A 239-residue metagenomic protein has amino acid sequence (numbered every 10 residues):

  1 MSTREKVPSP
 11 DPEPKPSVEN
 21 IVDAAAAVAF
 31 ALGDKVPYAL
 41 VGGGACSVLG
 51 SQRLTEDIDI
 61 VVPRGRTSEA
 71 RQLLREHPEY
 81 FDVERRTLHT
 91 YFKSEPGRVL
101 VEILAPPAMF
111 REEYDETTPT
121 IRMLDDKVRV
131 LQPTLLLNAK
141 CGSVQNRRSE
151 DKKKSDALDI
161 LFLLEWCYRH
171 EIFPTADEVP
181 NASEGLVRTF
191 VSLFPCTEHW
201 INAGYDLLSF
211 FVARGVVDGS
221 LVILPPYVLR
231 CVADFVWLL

Functional and structural regions predicted by a protein language model:
M1-L239: Compositionally biased terminal segments of proteins
